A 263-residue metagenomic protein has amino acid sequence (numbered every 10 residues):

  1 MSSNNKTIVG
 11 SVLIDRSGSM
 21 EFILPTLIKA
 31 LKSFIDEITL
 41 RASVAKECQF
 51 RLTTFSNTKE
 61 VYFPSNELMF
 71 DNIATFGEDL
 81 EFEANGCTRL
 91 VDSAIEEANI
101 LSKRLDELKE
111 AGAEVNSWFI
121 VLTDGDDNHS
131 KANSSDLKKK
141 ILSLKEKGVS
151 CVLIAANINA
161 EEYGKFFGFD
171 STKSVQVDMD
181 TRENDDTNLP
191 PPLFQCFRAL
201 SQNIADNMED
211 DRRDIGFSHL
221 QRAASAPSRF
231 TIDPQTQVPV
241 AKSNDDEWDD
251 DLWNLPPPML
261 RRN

Functional and structural regions predicted by a protein language model:
M1-N263: Acidic, low-complexity intrinsically disordered regions
